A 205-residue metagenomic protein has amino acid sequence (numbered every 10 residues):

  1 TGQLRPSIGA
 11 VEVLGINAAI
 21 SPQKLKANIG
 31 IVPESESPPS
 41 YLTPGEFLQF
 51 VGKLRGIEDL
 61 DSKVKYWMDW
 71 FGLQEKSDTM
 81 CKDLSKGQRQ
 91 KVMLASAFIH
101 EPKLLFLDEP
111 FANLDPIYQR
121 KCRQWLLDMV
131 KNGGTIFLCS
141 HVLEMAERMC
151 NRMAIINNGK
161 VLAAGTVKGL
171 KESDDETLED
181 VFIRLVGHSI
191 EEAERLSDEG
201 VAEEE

Functional and structural regions predicted by a protein language model:
G9-N17, K24-L25: Conserved ABC transporter NBD signature motif
Q49, K53-K76: Conserved ABC ATPase "signature" region
M80-L84: Conserved ABC ATPase signature
E101: Conserved catalytic motifs of ABC-family nucleotide-binding domains
L105-E109: Catalytic Walker B motif of ABC-type/P-loop ATPase nucleotide-binding domains
A164-G165: ABC ATPase "signature
